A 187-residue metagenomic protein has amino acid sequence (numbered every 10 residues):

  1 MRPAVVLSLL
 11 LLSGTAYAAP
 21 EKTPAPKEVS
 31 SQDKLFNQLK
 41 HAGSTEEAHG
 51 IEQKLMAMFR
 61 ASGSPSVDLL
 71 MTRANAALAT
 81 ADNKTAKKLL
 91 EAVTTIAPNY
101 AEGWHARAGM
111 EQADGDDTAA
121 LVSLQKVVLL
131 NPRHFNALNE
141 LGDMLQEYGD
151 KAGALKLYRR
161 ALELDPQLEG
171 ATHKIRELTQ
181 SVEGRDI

Functional and structural regions predicted by a protein language model:
A16-T72: N-terminal leader/linker segments that initiate helical-solenoid repeat arrays
E21-P26, H41, G50, A57 (+3 more regions): Terminal, low-structured helical/coil segments at or just beyond the last alpha-helical repeat
S64-A137: Alpha-helical adaptor scaffolds
A79, A113-D114, E147-Y148, E177-G184: Register position in tetratricopeptide repeats
